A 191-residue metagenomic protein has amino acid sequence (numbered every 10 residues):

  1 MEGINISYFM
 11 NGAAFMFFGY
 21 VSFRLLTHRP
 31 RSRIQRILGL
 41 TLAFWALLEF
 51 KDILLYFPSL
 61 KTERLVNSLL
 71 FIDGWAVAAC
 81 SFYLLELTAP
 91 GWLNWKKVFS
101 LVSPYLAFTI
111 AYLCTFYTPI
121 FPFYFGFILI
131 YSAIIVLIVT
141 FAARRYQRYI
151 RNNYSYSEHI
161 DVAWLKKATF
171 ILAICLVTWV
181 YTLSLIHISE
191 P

Functional and structural regions predicted by a protein language model:
M1-I110, C114, F123-G126: N-terminal low-complexity or simple alpha-helical regulatory segments that function as activation/interaction modules
G3-A14, Y112-A142, A163, T169-L172 (+1 more regions): Extracellular-loop-to-transmembrane junctions of the mid-late helices
V21-S22, C80-Y83, A133-N153, Y181: Alpha-helical transmembrane segments in multipass membrane proteins, preferentially the mid-helix core
Y56-K61, T118, R144-R151: A cytosolic-side transmembrane-helix exit/cap motif
P104-Y105, K166-W179: Hydrophobic alpha-helical membrane segments
Q147-L172: Membrane-helix boundary/juxtamembrane motif in polytopic membrane proteins
I186-P191: Residue-level detector of conserved catalytic or cofactor/ligand-binding positions in enzyme active sites
